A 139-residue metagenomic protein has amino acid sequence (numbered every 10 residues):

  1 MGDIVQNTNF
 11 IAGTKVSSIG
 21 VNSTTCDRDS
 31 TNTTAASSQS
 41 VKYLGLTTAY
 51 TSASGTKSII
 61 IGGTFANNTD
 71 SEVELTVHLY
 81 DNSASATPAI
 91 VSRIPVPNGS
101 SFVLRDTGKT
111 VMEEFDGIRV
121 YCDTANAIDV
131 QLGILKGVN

Functional and structural regions predicted by a protein language model:
D3, T14, Q39, T56 (+2 more regions): Surface-exposed loop/turn positions
D3-L44: Small/polar beta-strand repeat architecture
I4, T8-I11, L44-S58, G62-N68 (+2 more regions): C-terminal interaction-tip segments
N7-F10, Y80-A86: Change "in extracellular beta-sheet-rich domains … of secreted and cell-surface proteins" to "in beta-sheet-rich domains
A12-S17, V111-F115, A127-L132: Short, Lys/Arg- and Gly-enriched loop/turn segments at beta-strand edges
G20-S23, D29-T33, N68-S71, N82-S85 (+1 more regions): Acidic glycine-/aspartate-rich tracts in secreted/extracellular proteins
D27, H78-N82, L135: Predominantly extracellular/luminal cell-surface or secreted proteins
S83-G117: Intrinsically disordered, low-complexity Pro/Gly/Ser/Thr-rich segments with frequent PxxP/GP/PP motifs and embedded
